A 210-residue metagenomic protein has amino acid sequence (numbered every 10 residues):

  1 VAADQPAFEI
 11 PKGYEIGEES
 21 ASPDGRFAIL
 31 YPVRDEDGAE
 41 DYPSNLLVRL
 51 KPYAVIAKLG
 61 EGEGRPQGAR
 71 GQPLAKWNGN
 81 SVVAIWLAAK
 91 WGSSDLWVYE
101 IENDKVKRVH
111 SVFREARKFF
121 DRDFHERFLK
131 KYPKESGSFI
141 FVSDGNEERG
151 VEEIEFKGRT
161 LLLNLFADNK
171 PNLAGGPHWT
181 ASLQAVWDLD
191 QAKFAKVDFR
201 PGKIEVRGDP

Functional and structural regions predicted by a protein language model:
A2-A21, E36, W91-P210: Acidic, small-residue rich beta-repeat scaffolds with periodic aromatic anchors
F8-G79: Short N-terminal edge-element motif at the start of the domain
L30-Y31, W86, N164: Residue-level marker for isolated small/hydroxyl-bearing positions within beta-strands of beta-sheet-rich domains
R49, W86-A88, D168: A generic structural motif
P66-A69, L87-S94: His-enriched metal-coordination microenvironments in redox/metal-binding proteins
P73, S81, S94-W97: Residue-level detector of short, conserved catalytic/binding motifs and their immediate flanks
G79, A84-W86: Signature of exported/secreted
